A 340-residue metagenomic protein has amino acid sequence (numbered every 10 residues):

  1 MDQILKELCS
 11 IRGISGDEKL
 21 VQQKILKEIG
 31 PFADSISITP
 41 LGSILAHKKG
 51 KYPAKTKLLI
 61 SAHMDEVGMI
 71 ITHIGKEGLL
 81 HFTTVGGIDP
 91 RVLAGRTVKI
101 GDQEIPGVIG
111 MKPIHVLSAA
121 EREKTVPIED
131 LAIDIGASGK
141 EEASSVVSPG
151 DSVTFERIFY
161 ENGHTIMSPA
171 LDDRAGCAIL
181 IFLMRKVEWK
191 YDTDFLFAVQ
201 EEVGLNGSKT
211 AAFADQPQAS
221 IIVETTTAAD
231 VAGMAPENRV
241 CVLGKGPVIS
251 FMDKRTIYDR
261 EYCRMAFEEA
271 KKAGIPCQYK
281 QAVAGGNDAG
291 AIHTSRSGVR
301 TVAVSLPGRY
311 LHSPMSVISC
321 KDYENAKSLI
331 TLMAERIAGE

Functional and structural regions predicted by a protein language model:
M1-E340: N-terminal hydrophobic/helix-forming segments and targeting peptides
